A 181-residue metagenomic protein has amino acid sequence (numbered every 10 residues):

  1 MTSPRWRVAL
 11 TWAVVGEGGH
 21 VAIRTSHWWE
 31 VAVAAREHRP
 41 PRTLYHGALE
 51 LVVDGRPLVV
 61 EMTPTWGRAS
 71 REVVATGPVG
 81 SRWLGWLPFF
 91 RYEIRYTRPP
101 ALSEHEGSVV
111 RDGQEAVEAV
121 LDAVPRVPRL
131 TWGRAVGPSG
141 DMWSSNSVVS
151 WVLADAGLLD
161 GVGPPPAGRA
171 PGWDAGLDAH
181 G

Functional and structural regions predicted by a protein language model:
M1-S139: Non-catalytic ligand/cofactor/substrate-binding and regulatory segments of enzyme domains
R56, A154-V162: Short helix-capping/linker segments at secondary-structure and domain boundaries
A119-R126, W151, A175, A179: Charged/polar, solvent-exposed surface patches and flexible loops
W132-A156: Active-site nucleophilic cysteine motif
P166-G181: Short terminal or interdomain "cap/linker" segment that borders an active site or interface and mediates
